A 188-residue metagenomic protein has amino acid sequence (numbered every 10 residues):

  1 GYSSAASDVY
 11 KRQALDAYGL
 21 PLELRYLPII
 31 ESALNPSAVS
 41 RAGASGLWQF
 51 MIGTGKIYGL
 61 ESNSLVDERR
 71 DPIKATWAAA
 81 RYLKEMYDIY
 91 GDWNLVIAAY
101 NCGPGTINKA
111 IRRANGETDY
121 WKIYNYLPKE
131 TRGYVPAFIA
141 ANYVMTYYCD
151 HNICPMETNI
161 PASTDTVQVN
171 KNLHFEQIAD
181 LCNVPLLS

Functional and structural regions predicted by a protein language model:
G1-A6, Y10: Single conserved hydrophobic/aromatic residue that forms the stacking wall/gate of nucleotide- or nucleobase-binding
G19-R25, I29, A42-S45, W93 (+3 more regions): Extracytoplasmic
L20-S37, V96-G103, N142: Short, functionally critical alpha-helical segments immediately adjacent to catalytic or ligand/cofactor-binding
I29-L34, L47-L60, C102-T106, V144-Y147: Glycine-rich, acidic and aromatic/proline-enriched surface loops and short helix-turn segments that act as binding
L34-R41, Q49-G91, I111-N125: Substrate-binding clefts and substrate-entry loops adjacent to catalytic sites of polymer-processing enzymes acting on
G53, I57, K74-E85, L95 (+7 more regions): Extracytoplasmic/secreted proteins, especially bacterial periplasmic and envelope-associated proteins
K129-H151: Catalytic cores of secreted or luminal carbohydrate-active enzymes
M156-S188: Primarily a LysM-type cell-wall glycan-binding module
